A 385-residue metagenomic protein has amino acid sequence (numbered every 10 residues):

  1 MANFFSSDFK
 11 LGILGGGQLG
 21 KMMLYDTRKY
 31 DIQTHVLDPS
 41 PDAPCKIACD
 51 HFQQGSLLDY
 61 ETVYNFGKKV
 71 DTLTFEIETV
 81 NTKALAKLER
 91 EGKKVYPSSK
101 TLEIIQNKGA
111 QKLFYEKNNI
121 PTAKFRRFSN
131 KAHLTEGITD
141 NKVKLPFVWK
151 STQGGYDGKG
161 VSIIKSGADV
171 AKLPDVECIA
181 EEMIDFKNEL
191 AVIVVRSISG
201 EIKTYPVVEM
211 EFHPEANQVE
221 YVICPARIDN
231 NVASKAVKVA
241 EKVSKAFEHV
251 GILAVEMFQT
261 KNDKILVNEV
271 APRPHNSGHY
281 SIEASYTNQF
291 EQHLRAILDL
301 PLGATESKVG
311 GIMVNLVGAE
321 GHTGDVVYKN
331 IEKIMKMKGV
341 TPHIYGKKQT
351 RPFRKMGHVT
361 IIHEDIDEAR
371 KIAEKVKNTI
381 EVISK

Functional and structural regions predicted by a protein language model:
M1-Q106, A110, A132: ATP-binding N-terminal substructure of ATP-dependent carboxylate-amine bond-forming enzymes
S7, R295-K385: Peripheral (often C-terminal) accessory segments that flank ATP-dependent C-N-forming ligase machineries
R28, E89, E116, V143 (+1 more regions): Anion (oxyanion) recognition and catalysis
C45-K46, T152-Q153, T350-R354: Short, flexible turn/loop "capping" segments at secondary-structure junctions
I104-A191, V195-V243, K377: Active-site nucleotide/adenylate-binding loops and adjacent lid/helix of ATP-dependent enzymes
P174-I228, A233-V267, A271-H279, L294-A304 (+2 more regions): Phosphate-binding core of ATP-grasp and ATP-grasp-like enzymes
